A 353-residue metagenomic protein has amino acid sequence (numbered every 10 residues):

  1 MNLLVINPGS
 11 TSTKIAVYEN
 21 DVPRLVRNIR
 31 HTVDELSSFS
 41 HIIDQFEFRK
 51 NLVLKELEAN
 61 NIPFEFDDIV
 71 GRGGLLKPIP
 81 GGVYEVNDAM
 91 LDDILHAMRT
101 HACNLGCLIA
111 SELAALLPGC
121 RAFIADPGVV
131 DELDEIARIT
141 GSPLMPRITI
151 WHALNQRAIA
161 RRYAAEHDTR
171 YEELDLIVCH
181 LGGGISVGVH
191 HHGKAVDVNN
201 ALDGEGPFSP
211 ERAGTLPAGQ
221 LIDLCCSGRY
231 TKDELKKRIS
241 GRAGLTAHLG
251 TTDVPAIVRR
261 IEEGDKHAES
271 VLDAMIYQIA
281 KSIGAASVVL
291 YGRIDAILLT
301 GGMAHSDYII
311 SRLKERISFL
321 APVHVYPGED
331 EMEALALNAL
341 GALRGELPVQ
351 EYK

Functional and structural regions predicted by a protein language model:
L3-D44: Short glycine-rich, Thr/Ser-proximal phosphate-binding strand/loop in the N-terminal lobe of ATP-dependent enzymes
V53-D67, A165-T169, I283-D295: Phosphate/pyrophosphate-binding loops at sites that engage ATP/ADP/AMP, CoA/4′-phosphopantetheine, polyphosphate
L57-A102, R121, V129-G141: Short beta-strand-loop/turn "lid" adjacent to the catalytic site in phosphate-handling enzymes
D68-G71, R121-P127, I177-C179, D197-V198 (+1 more regions): General beta-strand structural signal in soluble alpha/beta enzymes
L105-E112, I139-D175, G183-G184, H192 (+1 more regions): Glycine-rich phosphate-binding loop plus the immediately following alpha-helix
K237-Y291: Adenine-nucleotide phosphate-binding core of ATP-dependent small-molecule kinases
I294-L313: Glycine-rich phosphate-binding loops at beta-strand->alpha-helix junctions
D307, S311-L337: Conserved phosphate-binding/catalytic loops in two-lobed NTP-binding clefts
